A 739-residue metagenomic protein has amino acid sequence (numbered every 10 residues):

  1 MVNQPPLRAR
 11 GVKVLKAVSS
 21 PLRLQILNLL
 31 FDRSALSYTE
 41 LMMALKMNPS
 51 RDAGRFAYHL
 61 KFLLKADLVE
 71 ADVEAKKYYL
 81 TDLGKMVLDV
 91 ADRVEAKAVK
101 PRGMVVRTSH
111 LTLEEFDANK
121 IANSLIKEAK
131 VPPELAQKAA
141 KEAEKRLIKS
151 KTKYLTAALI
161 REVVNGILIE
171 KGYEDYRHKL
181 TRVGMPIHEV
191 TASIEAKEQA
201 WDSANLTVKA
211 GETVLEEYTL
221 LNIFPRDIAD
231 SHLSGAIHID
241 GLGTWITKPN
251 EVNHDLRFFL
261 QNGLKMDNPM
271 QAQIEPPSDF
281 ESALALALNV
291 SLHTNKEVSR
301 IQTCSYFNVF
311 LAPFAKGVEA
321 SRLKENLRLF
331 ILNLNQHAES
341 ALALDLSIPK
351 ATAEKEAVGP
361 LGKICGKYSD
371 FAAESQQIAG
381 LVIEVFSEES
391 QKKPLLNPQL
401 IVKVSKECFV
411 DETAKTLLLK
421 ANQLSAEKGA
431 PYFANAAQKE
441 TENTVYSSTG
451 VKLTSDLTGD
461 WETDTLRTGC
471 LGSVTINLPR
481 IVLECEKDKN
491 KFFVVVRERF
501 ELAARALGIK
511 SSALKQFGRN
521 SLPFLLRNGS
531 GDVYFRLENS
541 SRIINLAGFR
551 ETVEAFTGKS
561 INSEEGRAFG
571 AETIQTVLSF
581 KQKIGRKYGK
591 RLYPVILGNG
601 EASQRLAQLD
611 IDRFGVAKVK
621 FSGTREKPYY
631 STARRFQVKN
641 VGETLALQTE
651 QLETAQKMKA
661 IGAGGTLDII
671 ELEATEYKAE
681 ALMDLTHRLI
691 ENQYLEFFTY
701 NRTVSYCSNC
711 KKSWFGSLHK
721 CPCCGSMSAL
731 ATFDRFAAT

Functional and structural regions predicted by a protein language model:
V2-L29: Short alpha-helical segments that sit at the start of domains
K16-L22, E74-E95: Short, cationic-aromatic polyanion-contact patches
L27, A57-K61, V69, V99-P101: Short, hydrophobic-biased segments on the C-terminal half of alpha helices that form "recognition helices"
A35-L45: Short acidic, hydrophobic short linear motifs in intrinsically disordered regions
P49-K65: Short amphipathic alpha-helical interaction segments
L64-E74, R586-Y593: A short, conserved structural fragment
K85-T108, K130: Short, amphipathic alpha-helical interaction segments positioned at domain boundaries
K197-E538, K559, S563-R567, A571-T739: Conserved catalytic cores of very large enzyme subunits
